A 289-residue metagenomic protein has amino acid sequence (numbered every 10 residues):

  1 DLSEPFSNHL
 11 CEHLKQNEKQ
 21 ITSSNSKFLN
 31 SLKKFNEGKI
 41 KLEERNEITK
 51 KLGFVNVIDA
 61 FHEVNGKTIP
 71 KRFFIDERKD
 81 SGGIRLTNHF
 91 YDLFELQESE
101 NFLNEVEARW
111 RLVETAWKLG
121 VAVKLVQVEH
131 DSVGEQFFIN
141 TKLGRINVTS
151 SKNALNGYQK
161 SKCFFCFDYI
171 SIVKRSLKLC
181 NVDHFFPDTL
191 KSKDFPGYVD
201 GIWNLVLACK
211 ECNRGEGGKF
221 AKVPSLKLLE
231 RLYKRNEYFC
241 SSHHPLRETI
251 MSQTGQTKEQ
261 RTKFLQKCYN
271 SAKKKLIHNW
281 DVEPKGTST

Functional and structural regions predicted by a protein language model:
D1-N147, V223-R235: Mixed-charge, low-complexity interaction segments
L2, L143, N147-A154, Y158 (+1 more regions): Conserved aromatic-histidine-acidic binding/catalytic patches
N17, K162, F239-C240: Short secondary-structure junctions and interdomain/linker hinges
E129-V148, S176-D194: Short, charged low-complexity linear segments at domain edges
T149-N181, C209-C212: Short cysteine-rich loop/turn motifs with clustered Cys
F167-L205, G218-R231: Histidine-centered nuclease catalytic patch
A221-T289: C-terminal structured domain segments
